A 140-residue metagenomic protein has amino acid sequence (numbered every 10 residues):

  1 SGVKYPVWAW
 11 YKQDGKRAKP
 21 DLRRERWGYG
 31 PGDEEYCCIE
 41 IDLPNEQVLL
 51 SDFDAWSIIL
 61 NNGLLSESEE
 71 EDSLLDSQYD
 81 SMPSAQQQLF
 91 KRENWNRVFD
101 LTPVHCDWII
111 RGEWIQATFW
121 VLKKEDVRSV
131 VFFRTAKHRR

Functional and structural regions predicted by a protein language model:
V3-Y5, D14-R140: Conserved NAD+-utilizing ADP-ribose enzyme module
W8-A9: Extracytoplasmic
